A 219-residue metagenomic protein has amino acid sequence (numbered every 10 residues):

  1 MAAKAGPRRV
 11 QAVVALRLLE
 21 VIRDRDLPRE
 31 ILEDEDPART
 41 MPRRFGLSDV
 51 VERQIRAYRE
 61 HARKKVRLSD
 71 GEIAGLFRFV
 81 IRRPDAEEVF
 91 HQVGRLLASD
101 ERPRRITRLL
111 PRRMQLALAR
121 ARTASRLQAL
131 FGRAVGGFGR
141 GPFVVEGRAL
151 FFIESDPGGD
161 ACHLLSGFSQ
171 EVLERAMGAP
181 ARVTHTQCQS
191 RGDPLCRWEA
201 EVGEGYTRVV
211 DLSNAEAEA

Functional and structural regions predicted by a protein language model:
M1-F143, F151-H163, Q189-L195, E199 (+1 more regions): N-terminal accessory segment detector
S48, A179-P180: Short coil/loop linkers at secondary-structure junctions
R133, G178-A179: Short, well-ordered coil loops that connect the C-terminus of an alpha-helix to the N-terminus of a beta-strand
E146-R148, F168: Non-catalytic recognition/regulatory regions in large multidomain proteins
H163-G178: Active-site helix/loop of acyl-thioester processing domains in fatty-acid/polyketide metabolism, spanning hotdog-fold
A181-T186: A short linear hydrophobic-aromatic micro-motif
